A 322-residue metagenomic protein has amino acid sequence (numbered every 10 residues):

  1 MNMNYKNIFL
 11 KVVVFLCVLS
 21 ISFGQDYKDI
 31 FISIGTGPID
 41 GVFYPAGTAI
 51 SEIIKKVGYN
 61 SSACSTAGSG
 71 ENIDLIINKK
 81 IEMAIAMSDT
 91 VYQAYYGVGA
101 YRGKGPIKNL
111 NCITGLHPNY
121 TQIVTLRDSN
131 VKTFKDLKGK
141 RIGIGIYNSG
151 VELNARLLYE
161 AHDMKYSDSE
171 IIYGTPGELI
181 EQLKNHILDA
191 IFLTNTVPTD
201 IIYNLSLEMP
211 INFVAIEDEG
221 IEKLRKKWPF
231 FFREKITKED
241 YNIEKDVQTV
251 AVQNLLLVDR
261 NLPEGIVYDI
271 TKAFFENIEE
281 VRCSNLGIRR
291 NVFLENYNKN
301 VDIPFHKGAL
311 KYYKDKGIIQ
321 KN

Functional and structural regions predicted by a protein language model:
N2-V13: Bacterial N-terminal signal peptides that target proteins for export
F15-G24: Hydrophobic h-region of N-terminal signal peptides that target proteins for export in Gram-negative bacteria
D26-Q93, R102: N-terminal (or domain-start) structured segment
D29-S62, N119-N185, K299, I303-G308: Bilobed "Venus flytrap"/periplasmic-binding protein-like clamshell domains and structurally analogous long
I32, G174, E178, N185 (+3 more regions): An extracytoplasmic/periplasmic, membrane-proximal ligand-sensing/linker region
N78-H117, T196-T199: Acidic, polar ligand-binding/catalytic clefts
S88-T90, V98-A100, S129, M164-L257 (+1 more regions): Pocket-lining segment of extracytoplasmic ligand-binding domains
G139-L157, P229-V301: Ligand-binding clefts/hinges and TM-proximal coupling segments of bilobed small-molecule sensing domains
